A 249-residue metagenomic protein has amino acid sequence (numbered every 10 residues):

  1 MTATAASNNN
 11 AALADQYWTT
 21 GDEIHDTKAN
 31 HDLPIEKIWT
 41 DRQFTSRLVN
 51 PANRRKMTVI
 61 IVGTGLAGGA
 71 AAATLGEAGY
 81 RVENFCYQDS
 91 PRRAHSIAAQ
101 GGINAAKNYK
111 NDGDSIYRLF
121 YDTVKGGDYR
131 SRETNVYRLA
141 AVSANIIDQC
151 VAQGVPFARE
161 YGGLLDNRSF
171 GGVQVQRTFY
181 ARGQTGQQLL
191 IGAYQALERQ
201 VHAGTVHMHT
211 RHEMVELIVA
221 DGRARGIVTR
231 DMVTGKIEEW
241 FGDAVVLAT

Functional and structural regions predicted by a protein language model:
T2-T40, S46, K56, Q88-R225 (+1 more regions): Conserved N-terminal/central alpha/beta ligand/cofactor-binding core
V49-N53: Short boundary motifs at domain starts and secondary-structure transition points
R54-M57, V233-A244: Core beta-strand elements of the Rossmann-like FAD/NAD(P) dinucleotide-binding domain in flavoenzyme oxidoreductases
M57-N84: N-terminal Rossmann-like FAD-binding beta1-loop-alpha1 element of flavoenzymes
G63, A248-T249: Short, well-ordered coil/turn residues at beta-beta hairpins and beta-strand->alpha-helix junctions within
